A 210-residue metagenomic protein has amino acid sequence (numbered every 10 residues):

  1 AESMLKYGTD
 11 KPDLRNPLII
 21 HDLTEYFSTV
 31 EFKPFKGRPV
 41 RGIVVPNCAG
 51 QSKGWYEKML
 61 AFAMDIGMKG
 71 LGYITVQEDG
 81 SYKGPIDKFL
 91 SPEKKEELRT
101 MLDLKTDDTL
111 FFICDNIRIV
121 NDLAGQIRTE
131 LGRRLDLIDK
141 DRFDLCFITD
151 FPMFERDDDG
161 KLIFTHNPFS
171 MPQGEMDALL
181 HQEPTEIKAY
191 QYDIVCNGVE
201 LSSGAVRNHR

Functional and structural regions predicted by a protein language model:
A1-R210: Class II aminoacyl-tRNA synthetase catalytic cores and aaRS-like
